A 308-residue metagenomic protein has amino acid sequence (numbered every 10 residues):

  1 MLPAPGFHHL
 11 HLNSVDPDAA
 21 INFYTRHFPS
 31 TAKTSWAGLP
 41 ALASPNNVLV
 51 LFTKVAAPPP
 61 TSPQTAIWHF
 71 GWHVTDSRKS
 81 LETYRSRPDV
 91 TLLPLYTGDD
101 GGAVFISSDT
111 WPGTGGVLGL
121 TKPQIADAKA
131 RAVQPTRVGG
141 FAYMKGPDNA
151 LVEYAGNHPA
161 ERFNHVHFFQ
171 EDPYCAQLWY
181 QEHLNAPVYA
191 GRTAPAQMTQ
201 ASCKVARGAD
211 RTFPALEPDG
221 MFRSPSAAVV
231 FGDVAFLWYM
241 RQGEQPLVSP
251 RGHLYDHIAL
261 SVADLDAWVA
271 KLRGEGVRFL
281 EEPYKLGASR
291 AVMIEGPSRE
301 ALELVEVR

Functional and structural regions predicted by a protein language model:
M1, E82-F168, A190-V230, L237-R241 (+3 more regions): Vicinal oxygen chelate
L2-A37: Mature N-terminal segment immediately following signal peptide/propeptide cleavage in secreted/periplasmic
P5-H9, T65-H69, E161-H165, H253-H257: Short, solvent-exposed beta-strand edge segments and adjacent coil->beta transition regions
F7, P17, I21-T25, S77 (+3 more regions): Extracytoplasmic/secreted envelope proteins and their assembly/folding machinery, especially bacterial periplasmic
V15-P17, V74-K79, D172-P173, V262-D266: Helix N-cap motif at beta-to-alpha junctions
R26-K33, P88-T91, E182-V188, V277-R278: Conserved acetyl-CoA-binding loop of GNAT-fold acetyltransferases
A56-T75, K79-E82: Post-signal peptide N-terminal segment of secreted/secretory-pathway proteins
D172-A196: Solenoidal tandem-repeat scaffolds enriched in leucines and small polar residues
